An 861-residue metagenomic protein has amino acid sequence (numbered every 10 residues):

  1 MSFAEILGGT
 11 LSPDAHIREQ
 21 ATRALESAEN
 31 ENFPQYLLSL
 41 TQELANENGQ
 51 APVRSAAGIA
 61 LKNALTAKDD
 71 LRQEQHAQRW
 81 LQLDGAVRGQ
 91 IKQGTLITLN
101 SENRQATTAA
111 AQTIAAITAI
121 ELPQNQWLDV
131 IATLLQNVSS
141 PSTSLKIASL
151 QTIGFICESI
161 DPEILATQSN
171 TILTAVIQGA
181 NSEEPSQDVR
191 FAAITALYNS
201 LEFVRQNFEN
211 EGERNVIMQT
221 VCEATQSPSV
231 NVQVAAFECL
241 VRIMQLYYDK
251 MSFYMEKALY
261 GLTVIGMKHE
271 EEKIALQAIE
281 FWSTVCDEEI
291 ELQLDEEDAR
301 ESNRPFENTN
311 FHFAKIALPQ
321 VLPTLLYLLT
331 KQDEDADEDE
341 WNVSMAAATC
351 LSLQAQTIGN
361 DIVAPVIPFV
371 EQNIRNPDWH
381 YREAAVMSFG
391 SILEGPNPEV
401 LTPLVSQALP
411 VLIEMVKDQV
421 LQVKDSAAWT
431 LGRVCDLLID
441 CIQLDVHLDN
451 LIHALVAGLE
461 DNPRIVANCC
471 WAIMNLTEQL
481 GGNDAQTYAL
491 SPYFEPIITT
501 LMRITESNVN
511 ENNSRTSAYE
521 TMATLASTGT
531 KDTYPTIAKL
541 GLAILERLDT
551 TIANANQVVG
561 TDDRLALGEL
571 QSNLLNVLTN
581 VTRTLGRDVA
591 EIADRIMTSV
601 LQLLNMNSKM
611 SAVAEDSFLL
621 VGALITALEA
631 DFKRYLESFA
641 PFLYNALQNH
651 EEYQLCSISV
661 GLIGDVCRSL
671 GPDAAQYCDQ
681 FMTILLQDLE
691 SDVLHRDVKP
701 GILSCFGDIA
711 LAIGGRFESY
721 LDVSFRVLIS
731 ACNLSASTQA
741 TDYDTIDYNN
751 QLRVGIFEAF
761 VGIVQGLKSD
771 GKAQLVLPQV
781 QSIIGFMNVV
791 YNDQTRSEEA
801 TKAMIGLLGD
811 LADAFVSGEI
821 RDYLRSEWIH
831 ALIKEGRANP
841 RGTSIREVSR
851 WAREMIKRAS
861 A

Functional and structural regions predicted by a protein language model:
M1-A861: Karyopherin-beta/Importin-beta family HEAT-repeat alpha-solenoid scaffold
